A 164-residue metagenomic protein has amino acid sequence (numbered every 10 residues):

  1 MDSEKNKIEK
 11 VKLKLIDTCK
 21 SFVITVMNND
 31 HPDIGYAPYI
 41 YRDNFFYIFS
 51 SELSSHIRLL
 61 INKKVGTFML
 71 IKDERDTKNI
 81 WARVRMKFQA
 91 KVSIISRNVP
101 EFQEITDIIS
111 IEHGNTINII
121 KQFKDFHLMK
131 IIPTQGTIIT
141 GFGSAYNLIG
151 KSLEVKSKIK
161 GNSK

Functional and structural regions predicted by a protein language model:
M1-I61, M69: An N-terminal domain-cap segment
E4-N6, D107-I108, E112, T116-K164: C-terminal edge-of-domain segments
P32, I61, W81-R83, K121-K124: Short coil/turn motifs at beta-sheet boundaries
P32-G35, M86-F88, Y146: Short beta-strand segments
I40-D43, M86, Q122: Short glycine-enriched loop/turn motifs at secondary-structure junctions
F46-S50, F88, M129-I131, I138-I139: Short hydrophobic-aromatic micro-motifs
S55-I111, Q135: Short, structured beta-strand-loop surface elements
